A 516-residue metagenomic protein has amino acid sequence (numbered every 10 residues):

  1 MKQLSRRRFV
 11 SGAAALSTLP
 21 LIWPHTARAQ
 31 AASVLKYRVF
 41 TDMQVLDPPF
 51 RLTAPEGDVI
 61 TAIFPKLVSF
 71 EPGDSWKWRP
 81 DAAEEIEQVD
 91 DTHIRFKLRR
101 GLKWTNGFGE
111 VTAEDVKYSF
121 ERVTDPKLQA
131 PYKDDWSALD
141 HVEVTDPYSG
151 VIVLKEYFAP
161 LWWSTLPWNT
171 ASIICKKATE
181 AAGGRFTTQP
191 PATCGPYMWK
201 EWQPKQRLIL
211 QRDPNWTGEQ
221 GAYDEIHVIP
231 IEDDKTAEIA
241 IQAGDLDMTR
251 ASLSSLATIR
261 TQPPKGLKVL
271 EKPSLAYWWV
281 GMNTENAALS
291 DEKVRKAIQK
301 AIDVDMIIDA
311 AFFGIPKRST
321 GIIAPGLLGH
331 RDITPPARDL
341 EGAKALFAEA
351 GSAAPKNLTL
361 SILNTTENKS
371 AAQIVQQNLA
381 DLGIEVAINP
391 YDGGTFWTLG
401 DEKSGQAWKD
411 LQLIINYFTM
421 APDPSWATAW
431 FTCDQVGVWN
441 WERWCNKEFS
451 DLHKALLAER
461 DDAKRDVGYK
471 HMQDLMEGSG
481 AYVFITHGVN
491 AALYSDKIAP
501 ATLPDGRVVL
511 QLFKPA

Functional and structural regions predicted by a protein language model:
H25, Q211-P214, L289-L382, R443-C445 (+2 more regions): Append "and occasionally in soluble cytosolic enzymes with long acidic Gly/Pro-rich linkers
R38-D90, E121, A192-C194: N-terminal lobe/hinge region of extracytoplasmic solute-binding protein
E71-G73, P147, Y157-F158, L166-G221 (+3 more regions): Gly/Pro-rich hinge or "lid" segments in bacterial periplasmic/extracellular proteins
E87, R95-K97, Y132-T179: Surface-exposed binding/hinge segments that line and control ligand-binding clefts or catalytic entry sites
R185-T188, D213-I259, E385: Ligand-site clamp/hinge motif
P204, P316, A348-Y417, W441 (+2 more regions): Ligand/substrate-recognition segments at binding pockets and active sites
E385-T398, S425-D496, A516: Extracytoplasmic/peripheral linker and loop segments enriched in polar/acidic and small residues with frequent Thr/Pro
A492-A516: Long beta-strand-rich cores associated with HINT superfamily self-processing modules
